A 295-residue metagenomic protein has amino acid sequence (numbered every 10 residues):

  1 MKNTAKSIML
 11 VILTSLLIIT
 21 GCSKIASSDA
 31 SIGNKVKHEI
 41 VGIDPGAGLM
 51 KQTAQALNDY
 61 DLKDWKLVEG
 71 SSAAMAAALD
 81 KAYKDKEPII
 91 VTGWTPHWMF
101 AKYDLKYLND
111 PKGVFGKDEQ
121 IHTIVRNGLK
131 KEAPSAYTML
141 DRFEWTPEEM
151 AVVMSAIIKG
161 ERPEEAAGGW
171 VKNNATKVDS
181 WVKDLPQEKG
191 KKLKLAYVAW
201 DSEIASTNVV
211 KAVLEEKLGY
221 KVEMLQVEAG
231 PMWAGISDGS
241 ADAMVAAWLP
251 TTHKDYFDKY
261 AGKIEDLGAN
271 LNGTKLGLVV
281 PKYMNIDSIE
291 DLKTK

Functional and structural regions predicted by a protein language model:
L17-G21: C-terminal motif of bacterial Sec signal peptides marking the signal peptidase cleavage site
S23-I25: Bacterial signal peptide processing site
S27-V41, R126-G128, Y137-T138, E144-P147 (+1 more regions): A conserved helix-loop-strand patch within extracytoplasmic ligand-binding domains of the periplasmic binding
I32-G42, L140, K189-S202, Y220-L225: Short, well-ordered beta-strand elements
L67-A78, W200-D201, E223-G235: Short helix-initiation/N-cap motifs at beta->coil->alpha
K81-K106, V245-K259: A ligand-binding cleft/hinge motif common to bilobed small-molecule-binding domains
F100-D141, G268-G277: Periplasmic-binding protein-like
A205-L218, E223-S288: Short, glycine-/small- and polar/acidic-enriched structural segments that line small-molecule recognition paths
